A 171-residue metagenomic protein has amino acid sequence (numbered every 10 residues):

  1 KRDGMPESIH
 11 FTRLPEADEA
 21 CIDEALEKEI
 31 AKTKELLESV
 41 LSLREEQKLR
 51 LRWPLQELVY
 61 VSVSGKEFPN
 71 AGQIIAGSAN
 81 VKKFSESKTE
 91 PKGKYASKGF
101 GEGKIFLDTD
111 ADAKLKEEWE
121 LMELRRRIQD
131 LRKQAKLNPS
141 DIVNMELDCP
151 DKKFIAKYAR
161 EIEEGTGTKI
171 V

Functional and structural regions predicted by a protein language model:
K1-V171: Feature 926 captures the class I aminoacyl-tRNA synthetase adenylation module centered on the KMSKS loop
